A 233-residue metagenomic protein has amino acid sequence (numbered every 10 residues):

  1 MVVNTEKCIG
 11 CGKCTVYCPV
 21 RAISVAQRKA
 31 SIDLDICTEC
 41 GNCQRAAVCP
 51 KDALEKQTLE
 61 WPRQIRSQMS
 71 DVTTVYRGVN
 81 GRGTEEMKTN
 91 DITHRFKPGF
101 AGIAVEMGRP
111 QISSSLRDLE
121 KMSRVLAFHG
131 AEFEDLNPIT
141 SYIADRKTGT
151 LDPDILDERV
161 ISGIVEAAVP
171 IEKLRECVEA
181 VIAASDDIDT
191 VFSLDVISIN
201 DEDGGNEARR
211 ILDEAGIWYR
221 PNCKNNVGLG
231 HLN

Functional and structural regions predicted by a protein language model:
V2-T5, I9, K13-L34, T38-P62: Iron-sulfur cluster-binding cysteine motifs and their immediate structural context in ferredoxin-like electron-transfer
I9, I65-G99, R124-A127, L156 (+2 more regions): Long, contiguous binding/interaction regions
T15, A22, Q44, A127-G130 (+1 more regions): Structural signal for hydrophobic packing residues in well-ordered secondary-structure cores of soluble enzyme domains
N42-N137, I143-T150: Flanking helices and flexible, charged tails adjoining ferredoxin-like Fe-S electron-transfer domains in multi-subunit
M107-R109, E166-I171: Short beta-strand-to-loop capping motifs
S113-D118, I171-A180: Short, conserved charged micro-motifs
T150-E158: Cofactor- and metal-binding active-site motifs of prokaryotic enzymes that mediate redox/radical or nucleophilic
R159-G163: Flexible loop/N-cap segments at domain edges
